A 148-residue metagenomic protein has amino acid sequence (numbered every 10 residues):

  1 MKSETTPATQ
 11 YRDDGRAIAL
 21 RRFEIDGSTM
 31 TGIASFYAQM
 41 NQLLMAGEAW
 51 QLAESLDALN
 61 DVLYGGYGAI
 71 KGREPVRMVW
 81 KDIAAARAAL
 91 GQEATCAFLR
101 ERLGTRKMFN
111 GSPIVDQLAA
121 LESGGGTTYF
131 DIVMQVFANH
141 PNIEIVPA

Functional and structural regions predicted by a protein language model:
M1-E54, A58, G65-A148: N-terminal intrinsically disordered, low-complexity segments enriched in P/E/S/T
